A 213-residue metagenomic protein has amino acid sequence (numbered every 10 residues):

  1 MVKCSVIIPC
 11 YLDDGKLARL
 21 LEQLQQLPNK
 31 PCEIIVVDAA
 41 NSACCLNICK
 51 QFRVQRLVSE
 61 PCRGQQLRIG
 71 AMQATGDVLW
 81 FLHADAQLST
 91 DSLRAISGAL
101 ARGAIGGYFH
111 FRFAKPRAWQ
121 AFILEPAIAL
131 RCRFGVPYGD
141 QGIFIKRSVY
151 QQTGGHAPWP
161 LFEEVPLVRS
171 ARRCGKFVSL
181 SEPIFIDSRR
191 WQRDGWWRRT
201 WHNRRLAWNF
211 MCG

Functional and structural regions predicted by a protein language model:
K3-S5, E33, P166: Cell-envelope/extracellular polymer assembly enzymes that use nucleotide-activated donors
I8-R19, A40, C62: Active-site beta-to-alpha loop of glycosyltransferases that engages the nucleotide-sugar donor
E22-P31: Short, acidic, metal-binding catalytic loop of nucleotide-sugar glycosyltransferases
D38-L46, A86-Q87: A conserved acidic beta->alpha catalytic loop
L46-Q73: Conserved donor nucleotide-binding strand/loop of the catalytic core
L79: Short aromatic/hydrophobic "clamp" motif used to bind/position activated sugar donors
T90-W119: Conserved donor NDP-sugar-binding/catalytic core segment of glycosyltransferases
V149-T153, W159-V178, P183: A short, conserved alpha-helix in the catalytic core of glycosyltransferases
